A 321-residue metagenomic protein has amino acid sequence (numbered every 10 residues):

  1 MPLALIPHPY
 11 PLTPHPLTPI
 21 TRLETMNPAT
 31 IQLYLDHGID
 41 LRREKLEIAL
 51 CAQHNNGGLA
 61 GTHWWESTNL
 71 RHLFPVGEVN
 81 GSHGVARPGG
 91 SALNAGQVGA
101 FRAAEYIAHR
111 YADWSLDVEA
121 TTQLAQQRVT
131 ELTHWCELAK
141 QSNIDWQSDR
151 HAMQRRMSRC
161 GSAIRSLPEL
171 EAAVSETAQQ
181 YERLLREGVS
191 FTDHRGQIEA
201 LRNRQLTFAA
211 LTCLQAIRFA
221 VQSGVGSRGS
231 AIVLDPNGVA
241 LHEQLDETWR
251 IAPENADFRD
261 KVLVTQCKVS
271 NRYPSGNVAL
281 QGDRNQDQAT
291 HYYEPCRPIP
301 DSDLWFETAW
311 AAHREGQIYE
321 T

Functional and structural regions predicted by a protein language model:
M1-R87, L170-T321: Mobile, glycine/GP-rich and aromatic-enriched active-site lid/loop segments adjacent to catalytic centers
E24, P28, N94-V98, Q147 (+2 more regions): Electropositive phosphate-/nucleotide-binding environments in soluble metabolic enzymes
L33-H37, R102-R110, W135, R156: Generic, well-ordered alpha-helical scaffold segments in large soluble proteins
C51, N94-Q97, W114, T121: Short, surface-exposed, charged/polar-biased interaction segments
E66-T68, H109-W114: Secondary-structure transition/capping motifs at alpha-helix termini and the adjoining loop/turn into the next element
S82-I107: A conserved FAD-binding loop/helix module that cradles the flavin
G90, E131, M153, S158-S162 (+3 more regions): Sequence-pattern detector for short linear motifs and compositional/periodic biases rather than a specific fold
A112-R195: Long, amphipathic alpha-helical stalk/connector segments used for oligomerization, subunit docking, or mechanical
